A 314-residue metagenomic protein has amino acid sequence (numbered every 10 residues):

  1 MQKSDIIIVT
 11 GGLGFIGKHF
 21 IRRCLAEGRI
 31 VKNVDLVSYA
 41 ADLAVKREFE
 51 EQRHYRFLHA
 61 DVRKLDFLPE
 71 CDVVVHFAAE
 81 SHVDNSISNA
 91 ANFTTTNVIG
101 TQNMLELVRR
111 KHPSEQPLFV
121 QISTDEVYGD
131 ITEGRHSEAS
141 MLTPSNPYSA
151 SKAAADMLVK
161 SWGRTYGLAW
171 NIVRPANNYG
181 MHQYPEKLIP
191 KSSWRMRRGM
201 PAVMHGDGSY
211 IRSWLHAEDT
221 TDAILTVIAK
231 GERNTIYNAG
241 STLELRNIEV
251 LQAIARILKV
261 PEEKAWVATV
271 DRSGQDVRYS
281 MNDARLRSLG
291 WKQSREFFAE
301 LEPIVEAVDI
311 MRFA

Functional and structural regions predicted by a protein language model:
M1-N178: N-terminal Rossmann-like NAD(P)+-binding domain of SDR-like oxidoreductases, especially those catalyzing
K18-F20, A26, M196-A314: C-terminal substrate-binding subdomain of Rossmann-fold SDR/epimerase-dehydratase oxidoreductases
R63, S88, T96-I99, N146 (+6 more regions): Residue-level signal for the nucleotide or nucleotide-sugar donor/cofactor binding architecture
D84, A91, Q102, H182 (+6 more regions): Residues in well-ordered alpha-helical elements
A90, V173, P185-E186, G231: Active-site loop immediately N-terminal to the catalytic Tyr-X3-Lys motif of short-chain dehydrogenase/reductase
M104, V159, S192, L286-R287: Structural element of the ATP-grasp superfamily
G134, P185-R195, I254: A glycine/serine/threonine-rich, flexible loop-to-helix segment that serves as the NAD(P) cofactor-binding "lid"
A154, L158, W162, S192 (+2 more regions): Hydrophobic alpha-helix immediately C-terminal to the catalytic Tyr-X-X-X-Lys motif of short-chain
